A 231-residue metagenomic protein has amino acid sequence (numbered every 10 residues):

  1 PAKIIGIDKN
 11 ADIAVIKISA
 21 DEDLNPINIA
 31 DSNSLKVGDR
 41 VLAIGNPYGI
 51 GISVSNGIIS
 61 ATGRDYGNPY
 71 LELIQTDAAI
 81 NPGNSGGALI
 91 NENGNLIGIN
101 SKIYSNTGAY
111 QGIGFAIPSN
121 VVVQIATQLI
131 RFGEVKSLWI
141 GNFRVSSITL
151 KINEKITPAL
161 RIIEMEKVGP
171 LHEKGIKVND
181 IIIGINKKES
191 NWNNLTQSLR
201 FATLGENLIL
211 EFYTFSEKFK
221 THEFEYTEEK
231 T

Functional and structural regions predicted by a protein language model:
P1-N153, T157-P158, K167, K174 (+4 more regions): Serine-dependent protease modules
I97-G98, I183, F219-K220: Generic structural signal for well-ordered beta-strand positions
L171-N194: Conserved PDZ fold ligand-binding element
E206-L208: Exposed beta-strand face motif in extracellular beta-rich ectodomains
T221-E225: Edge beta-strands of extracellular beta-sandwich domains
